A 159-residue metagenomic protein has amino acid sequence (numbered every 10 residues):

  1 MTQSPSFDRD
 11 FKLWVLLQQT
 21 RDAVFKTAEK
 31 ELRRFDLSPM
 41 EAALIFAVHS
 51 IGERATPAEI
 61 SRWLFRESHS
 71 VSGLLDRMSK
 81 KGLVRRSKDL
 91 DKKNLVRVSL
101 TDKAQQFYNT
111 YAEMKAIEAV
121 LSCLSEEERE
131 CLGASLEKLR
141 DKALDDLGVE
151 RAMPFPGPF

Functional and structural regions predicted by a protein language model:
M1-F35: N-terminal leader segment of winged-helix/HTH proteins
M1-P5, E127-F159: C-terminal regulatory/oligomerization modules of transcriptional regulators
T20, V24-T27, L64, F107-C123 (+1 more regions): Alpha-helical linker/hinge and terminal dimerization helices associated with HTH transcriptional regulators
F25, D76-A134: Charged, amphipathic alpha-helical coiled-coil/dimerization segments
K26-E67: N-terminal helix-turn-helix DNA-binding core of bacterial DNA-binding proteins
K30, R77, K138: Alpha-helical DNA-recognition elements
H69-S70, L95: Residues in the helix-turn-helix
